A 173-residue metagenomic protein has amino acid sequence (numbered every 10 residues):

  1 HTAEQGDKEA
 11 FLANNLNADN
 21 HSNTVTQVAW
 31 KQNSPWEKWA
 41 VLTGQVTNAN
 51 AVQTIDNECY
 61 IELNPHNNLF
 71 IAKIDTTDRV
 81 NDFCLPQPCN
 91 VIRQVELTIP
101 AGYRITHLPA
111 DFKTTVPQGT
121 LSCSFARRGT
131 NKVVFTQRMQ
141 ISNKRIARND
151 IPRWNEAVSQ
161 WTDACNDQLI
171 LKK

Functional and structural regions predicted by a protein language model:
H1-K173: A sensor for short, sequence-defined functional sites
